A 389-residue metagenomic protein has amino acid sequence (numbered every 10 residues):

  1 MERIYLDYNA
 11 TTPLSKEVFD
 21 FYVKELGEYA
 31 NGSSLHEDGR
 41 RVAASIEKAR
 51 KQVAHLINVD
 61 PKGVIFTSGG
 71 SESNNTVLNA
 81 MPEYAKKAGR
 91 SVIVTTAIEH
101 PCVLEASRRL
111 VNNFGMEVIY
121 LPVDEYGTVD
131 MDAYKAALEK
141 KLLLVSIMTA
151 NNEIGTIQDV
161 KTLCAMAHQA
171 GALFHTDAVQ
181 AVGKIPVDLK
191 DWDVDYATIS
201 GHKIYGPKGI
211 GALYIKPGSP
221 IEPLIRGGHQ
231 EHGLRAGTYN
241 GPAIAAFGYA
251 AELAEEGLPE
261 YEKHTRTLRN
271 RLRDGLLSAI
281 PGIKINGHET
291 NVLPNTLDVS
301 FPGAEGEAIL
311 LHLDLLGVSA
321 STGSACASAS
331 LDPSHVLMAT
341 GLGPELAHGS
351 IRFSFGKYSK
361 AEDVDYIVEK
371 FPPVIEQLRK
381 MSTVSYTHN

Functional and structural regions predicted by a protein language model:
M1-N389: Pyridoxal 5′-phosphate
